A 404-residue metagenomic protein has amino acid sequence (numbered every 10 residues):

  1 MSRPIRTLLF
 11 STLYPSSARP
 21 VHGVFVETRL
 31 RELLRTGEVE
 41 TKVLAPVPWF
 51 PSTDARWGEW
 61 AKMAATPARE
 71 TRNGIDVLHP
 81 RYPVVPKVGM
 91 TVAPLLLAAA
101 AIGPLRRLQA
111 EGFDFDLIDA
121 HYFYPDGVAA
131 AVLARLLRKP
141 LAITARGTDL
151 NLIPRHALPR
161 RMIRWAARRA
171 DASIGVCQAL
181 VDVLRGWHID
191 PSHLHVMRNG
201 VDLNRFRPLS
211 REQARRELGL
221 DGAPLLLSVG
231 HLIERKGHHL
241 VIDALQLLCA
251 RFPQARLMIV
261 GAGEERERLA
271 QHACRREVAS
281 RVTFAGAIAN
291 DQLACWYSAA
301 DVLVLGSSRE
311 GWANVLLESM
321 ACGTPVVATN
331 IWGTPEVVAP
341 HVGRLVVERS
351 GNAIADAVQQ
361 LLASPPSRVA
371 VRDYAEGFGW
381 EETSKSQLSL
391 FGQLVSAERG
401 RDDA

Functional and structural regions predicted by a protein language model:
M1-T71, E398-R399: N-terminal subdomain of nucleotide-sugar transferases
V24, V128, P224-L247, E264-A270 (+1 more regions): A conserved mid-protein helix/loop that constitutes part of the nucleotide-sugar donor-binding site
A179, G200: Carbohydrate-associated surface elements
A270-I288: Nucleotide-activated donor-binding/catalytic signature segment of Leloir-type glycosyltransferases, i.e., the conserved
A287-I288, C295-A300: Short alpha-helical donor nucleotide-sugar binding micro-motif in glycosyltransferases
S308: Aromatic "clamp/platform" in nucleotide-sugar-dependent glycosyltransferases that forms part of the donor/acceptor
P325-A328: Short hydrophobic beta-strand element within catalytic cores of glycosyltransferases and related nucleotide-activated
P340, R344-G351, Q359-P365: Conserved acidic donor-binding segment of nucleotide-sugar-dependent glycosyltransferases
